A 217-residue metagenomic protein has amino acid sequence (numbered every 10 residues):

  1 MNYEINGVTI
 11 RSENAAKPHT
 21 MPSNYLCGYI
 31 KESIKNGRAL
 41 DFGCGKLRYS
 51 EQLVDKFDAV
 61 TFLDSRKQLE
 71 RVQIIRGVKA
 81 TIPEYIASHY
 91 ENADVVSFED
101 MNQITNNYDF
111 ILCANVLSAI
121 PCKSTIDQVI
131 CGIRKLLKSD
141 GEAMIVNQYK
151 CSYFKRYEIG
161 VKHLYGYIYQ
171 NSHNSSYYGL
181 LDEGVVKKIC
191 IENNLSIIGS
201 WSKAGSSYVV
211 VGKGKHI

Functional and structural regions predicted by a protein language model:
M1-Q103, E142-I217: Class I (Rossmann-like) S-adenosyl-L-methionine-dependent methyltransferase catalytic domain, capturing the SAM-binding
N36, Y108-D109: Local beta-strand N-terminus motif with an aromatic residue
F57, D109-F110, I133: Residue-level detection of beta-strand scaffold positions
N102-I104, R134-K135: Short, charge-rich binding segments
L112-N115: A conserved beta-strand element that flanks and buttresses the S-adenosyl-L-methionine
S118-C122: A short His-aromatic
D127-S139: A short glycine-rich, Lys/Arg-flanked "PGG" loop and its adjoining helix->strand segment in the class I
